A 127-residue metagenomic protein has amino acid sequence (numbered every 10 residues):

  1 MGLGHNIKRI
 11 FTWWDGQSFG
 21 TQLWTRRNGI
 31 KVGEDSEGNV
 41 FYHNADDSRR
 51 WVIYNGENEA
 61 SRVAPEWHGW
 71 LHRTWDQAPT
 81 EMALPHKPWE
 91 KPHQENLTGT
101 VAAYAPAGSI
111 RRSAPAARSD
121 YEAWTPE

Functional and structural regions predicted by a protein language model:
M1-N39, N44-E127: N- and C-terminal low-complexity/disordered segments
